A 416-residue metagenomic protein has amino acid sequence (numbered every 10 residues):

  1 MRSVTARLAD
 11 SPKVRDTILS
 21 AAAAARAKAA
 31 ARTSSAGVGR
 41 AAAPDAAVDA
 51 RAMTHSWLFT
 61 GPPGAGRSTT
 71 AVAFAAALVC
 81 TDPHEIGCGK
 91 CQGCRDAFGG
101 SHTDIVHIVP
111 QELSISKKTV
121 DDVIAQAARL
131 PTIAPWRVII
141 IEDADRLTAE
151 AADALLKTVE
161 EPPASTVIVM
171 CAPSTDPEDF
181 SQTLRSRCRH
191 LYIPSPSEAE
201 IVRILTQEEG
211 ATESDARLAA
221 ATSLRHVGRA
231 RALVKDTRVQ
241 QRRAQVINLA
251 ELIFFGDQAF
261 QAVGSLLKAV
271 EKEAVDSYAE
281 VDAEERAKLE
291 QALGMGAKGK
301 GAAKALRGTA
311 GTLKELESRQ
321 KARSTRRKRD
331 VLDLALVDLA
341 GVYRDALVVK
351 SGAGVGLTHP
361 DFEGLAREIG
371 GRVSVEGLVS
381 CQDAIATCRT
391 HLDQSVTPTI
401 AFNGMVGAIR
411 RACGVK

Functional and structural regions predicted by a protein language model:
M1-A76, D96, T166, A172-A335 (+1 more regions): Charged, glycine-rich active-site and insertion segments that engage polyanionic ligands
D16-A24, P44-A47, K117-V138, R146 (+1 more regions): Conserved alpha-helical scaffold flanking the Walker A/P-loop in AAA+ ATPase domains
A65, S114, R146-L147, E161 (+1 more regions): Residues immediately C-terminal
A75-G87, A97, P163: Post-Walker A helix-loop "phosphate-sensing" segment adjacent to the P-loop in P-loop NTPases
H84-S116, P177: AAA+/P-loop NTPase substrate/partner-engagement loops
V109-K118, A144, H190-L191: Flexible beta-alpha connector loops of hexameric P-loop NTPases
K117, T148-E150, E178, Q182: Conserved D-loop-proximal element of ABC-family nucleotide-binding domains
A128, D153-M170, Q182: Conserved catalytic/switch belt of AAA+ P-loop NTPases
